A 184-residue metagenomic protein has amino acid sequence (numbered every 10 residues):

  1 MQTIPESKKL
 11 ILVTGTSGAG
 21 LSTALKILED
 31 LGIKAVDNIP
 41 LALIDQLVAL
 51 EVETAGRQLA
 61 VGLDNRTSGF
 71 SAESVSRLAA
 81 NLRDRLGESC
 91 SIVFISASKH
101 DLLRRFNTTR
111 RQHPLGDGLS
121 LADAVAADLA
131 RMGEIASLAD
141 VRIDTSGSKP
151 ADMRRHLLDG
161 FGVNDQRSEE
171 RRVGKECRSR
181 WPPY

Functional and structural regions predicted by a protein language model:
V13: Hydrophobic anchor at the beta1->P-loop junction of P-loop NTPases
T16: P-loop (Walker A) phosphate-binding loop of NTP-binding proteins
L21-K34: A conserved segment at the C-terminal end of the G1
L31, A35-R83: Conserved nucleotide-sensing/catalytic segment adjacent to the nucleotide-binding pocket in NTP-handling enzymes
G69-F70, K99-F106, M132, A151-D152: Switch/connector loops and helix/strand junctions flanking conserved nucleotide-binding motifs in nucleotide-processing
E88-R110, I143-T145: Conserved phosphate-donor/acceptor-positioning beta-strand/loop module used by diverse small-molecule
A139-K149, R172-K175: Phosphate-binding beta-loop-alpha motif at adenosine-nucleotide cofactor sites
E170, G174-Y184: Positively charged, low-complexity/disordered segments
